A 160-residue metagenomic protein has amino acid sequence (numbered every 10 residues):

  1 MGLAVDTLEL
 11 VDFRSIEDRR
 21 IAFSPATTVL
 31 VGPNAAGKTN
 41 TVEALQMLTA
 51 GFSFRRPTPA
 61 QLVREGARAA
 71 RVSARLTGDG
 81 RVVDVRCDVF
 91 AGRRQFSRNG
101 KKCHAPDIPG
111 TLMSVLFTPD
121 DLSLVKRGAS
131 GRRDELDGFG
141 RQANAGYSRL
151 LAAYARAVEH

Functional and structural regions predicted by a protein language model:
M1-M47: Pre-Walker A-like glycine/lysine-rich segment at the N-terminus of P-loop NTPase domains
I16, I21, V82-V85, I108 (+1 more regions): Weak global preference for isoleucine
Q46-Y147: Nucleotide-state sensing region of NTPase/ATPase domains
D134, R156-E159: Generic structural signal for well-ordered, non-membrane alpha-helices
A143-L150, Y154-A157: Amphipathic alpha-helical coiled-coil segments
